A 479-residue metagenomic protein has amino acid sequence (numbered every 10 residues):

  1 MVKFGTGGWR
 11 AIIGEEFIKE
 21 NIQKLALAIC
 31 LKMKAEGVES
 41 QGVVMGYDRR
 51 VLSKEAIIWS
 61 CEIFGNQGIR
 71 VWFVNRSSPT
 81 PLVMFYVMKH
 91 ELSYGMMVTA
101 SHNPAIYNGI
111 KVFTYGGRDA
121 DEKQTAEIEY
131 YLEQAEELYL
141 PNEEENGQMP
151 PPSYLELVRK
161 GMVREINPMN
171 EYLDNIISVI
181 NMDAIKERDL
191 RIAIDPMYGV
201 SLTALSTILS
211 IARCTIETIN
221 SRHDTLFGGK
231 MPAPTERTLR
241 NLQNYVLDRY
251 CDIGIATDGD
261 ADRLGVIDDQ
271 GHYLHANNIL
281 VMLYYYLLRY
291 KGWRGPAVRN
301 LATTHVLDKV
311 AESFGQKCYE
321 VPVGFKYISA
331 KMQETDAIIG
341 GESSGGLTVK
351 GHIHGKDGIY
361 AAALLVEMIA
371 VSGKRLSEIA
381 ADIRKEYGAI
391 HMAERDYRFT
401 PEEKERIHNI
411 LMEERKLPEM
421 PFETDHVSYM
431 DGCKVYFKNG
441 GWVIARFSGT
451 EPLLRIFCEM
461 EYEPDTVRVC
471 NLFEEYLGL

Functional and structural regions predicted by a protein language model:
M1-Q67, S93-Y94, Y154-L190: An N-terminal, well-structured beta->alpha segment
G7, M45, V83, M96 (+12 more regions): Buried hydrophobic positions in well-ordered alpha/beta secondary-structure cores of metabolic enzymes
E39-Y107, T207-I267: N-terminal small/polar loop signature for handling phosphorylated ligands or for N-terminal nucleophile
V44, I253, W293-L479: Phosphate-binding and adjacent anionic-ligand microenvironments
N75, Y130-Y172, D269-G341, T348: Proline/glycine-rich low-complexity loops and linkers
L92-Y107, V112, V246-D268, Y273 (+1 more regions): Glycine-rich phosphate-binding loop
N108-V246: Gly/Ser/Thr-enriched, mixed-charge loops and adjacent short helices that form phosphate/oxyanion-binding elements
D121, T218-N220, H272-K291, G358-E367: Gly/Ser/Thr-rich active-site loops/lids in small-molecule metabolic enzymes that frequently grip phosphoryl groups
